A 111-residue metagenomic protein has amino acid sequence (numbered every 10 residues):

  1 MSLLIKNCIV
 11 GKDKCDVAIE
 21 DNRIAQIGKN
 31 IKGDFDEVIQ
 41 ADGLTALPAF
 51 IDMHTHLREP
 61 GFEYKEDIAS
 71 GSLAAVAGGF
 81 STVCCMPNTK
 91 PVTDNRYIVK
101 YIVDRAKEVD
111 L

Functional and structural regions predicted by a protein language model:
S2-L4, I9-P48: Histidine-rich, glycine-flanked metal-binding segment
K12, H54, P87: Residues that line or immediately flank small-molecule/substrate-binding pockets and catalytic motifs
A25, D67-L73: Short catalytic helix/loop segments, enriched in acidic residues and glycine and frequently bearing histidine
F35, I68, V92-D94: Short secondary-structure boundary/hinge segments and terminal tails
Q40, D52, C85: Redox-cofactor binding/interface segments in oxidoreductases and associated redox assembly factors
G43, H54, A75, G79: Conserved, mostly hydrophobic/aromatic
L44-A69: Di-metal (Zn2+ and/or Mg2+/Mn2+) metal-binding site signature of metallo-dependent hydrolases with the MBL/beta-CASP
L73-L111: Divalent-metal coordination cores built from histidine and acidic residues
